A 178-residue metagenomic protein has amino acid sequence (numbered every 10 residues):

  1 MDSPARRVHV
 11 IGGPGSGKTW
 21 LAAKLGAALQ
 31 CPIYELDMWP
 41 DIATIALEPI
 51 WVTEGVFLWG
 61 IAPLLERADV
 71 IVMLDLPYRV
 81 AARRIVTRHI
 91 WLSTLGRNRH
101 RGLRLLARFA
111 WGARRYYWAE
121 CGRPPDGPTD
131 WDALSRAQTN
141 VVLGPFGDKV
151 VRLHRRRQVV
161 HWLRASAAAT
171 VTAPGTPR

Functional and structural regions predicted by a protein language model:
D2-S3, A28, R115-R178: NTP-dependent small-molecule kinase module
R7: Walker A (P-loop) ATP-phosphate-binding motif of ABC ATPase nucleotide-binding domains
V10: Hydrophobic anchor at the beta1->P-loop junction of P-loop NTPases
P14: The conserved Walker
K18: Conserved lysine of the Walker
A23-T53: Conserved substrate/cofactor phosphate-moiety recognition/catalytic segment in nucleotide-dependent phosphotransferases
D41-R83: Glycine-rich phosphate-binding loop used to anchor ATP phosphates in small-molecule kinases, encompassing both
L76-L134: A glycine- and Lys/Arg-enriched "phosphate-lid" helix/loop adjacent to the NTP-binding pocket of small-molecule kinases
